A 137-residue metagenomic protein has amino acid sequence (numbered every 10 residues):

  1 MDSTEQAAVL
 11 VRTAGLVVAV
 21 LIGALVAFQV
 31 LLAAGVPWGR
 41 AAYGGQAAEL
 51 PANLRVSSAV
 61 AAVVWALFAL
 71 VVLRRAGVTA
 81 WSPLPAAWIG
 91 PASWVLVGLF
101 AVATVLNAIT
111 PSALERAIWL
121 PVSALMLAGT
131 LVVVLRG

Functional and structural regions predicted by a protein language model:
D2-G15, A33-S58, V78-S82: Interfacial loop at the N-terminal end of multi-pass membrane proteins
A14, V18-L25, L54-V64, A92-L99 (+2 more regions): Hydrophobic alpha-helical transmembrane segments of polytopic
Q29, F68-V72, N107, T130-V134: Structural signal for membrane-spanning alpha-helices in multi-pass inner-membrane proteins, emphasizing helix cores
A34, G39-R40, V56, V63-L67 (+2 more regions): Polytopic alpha-helical membrane-helix bundles and their juxtamembrane interface segments in multi-pass membrane
V36-P37, G44, R75, T110-P111 (+1 more regions): Short helix-capping/hinge motifs at transmembrane helix termini and TM-loop junctions
V71-L106: Mid-chain, well-packed structural core segment of small domains
V102-W119, V134-G137: Membrane-helix boundary connector in multi-pass membrane proteins
